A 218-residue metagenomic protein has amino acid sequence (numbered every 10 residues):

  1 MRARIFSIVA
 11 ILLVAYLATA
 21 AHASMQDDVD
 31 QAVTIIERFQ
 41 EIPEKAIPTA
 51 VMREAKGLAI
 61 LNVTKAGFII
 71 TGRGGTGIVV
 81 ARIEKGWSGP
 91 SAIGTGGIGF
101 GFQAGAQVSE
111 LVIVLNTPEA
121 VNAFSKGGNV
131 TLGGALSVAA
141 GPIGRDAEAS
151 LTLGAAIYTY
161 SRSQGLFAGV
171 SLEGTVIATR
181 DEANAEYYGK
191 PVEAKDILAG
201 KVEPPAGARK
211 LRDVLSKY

Functional and structural regions predicted by a protein language model:
M1-I8: Bacterial N-terminal signal peptides that target proteins for export
I8-Y16: Bacterial N-terminal signal peptides
Y16-A23: Sec/Tat signal peptide C-region and signal peptidase I cleavage site
A23-Y218: Small-residue-enriched, tightly packed secondary-structure blocks
